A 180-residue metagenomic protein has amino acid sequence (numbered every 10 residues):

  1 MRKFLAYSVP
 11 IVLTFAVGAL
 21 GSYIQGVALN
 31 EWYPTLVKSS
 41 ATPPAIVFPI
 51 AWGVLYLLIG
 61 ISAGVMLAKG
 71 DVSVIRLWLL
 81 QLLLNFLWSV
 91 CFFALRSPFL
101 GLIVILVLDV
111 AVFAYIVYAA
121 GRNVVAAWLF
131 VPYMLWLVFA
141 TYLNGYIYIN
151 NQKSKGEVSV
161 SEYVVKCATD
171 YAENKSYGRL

Functional and structural regions predicted by a protein language model:
R2-I24: N-terminal signal-anchor transmembrane alpha helix
F15-A19, Y56-S62, N85-S89, A111-Y115 (+1 more regions): Helical transmembrane-bundle signal
V27-S40: Membrane-interface helix termini and inter-helical loops of multi-pass transporters
P43-L57, R96-L108: Membrane-interface loop-to-helix entry segments
G70-W78: Membrane-interfacial loop-to-transmembrane alpha-helix junctions, especially the N-terminal start
W78-W88, L102-I116, F130-L137: Hydrophobic alpha-helical segments of small multi-pass membrane proteins
V90-L100, G121: Membrane-interface helix caps and helix-loop-helix hairpins in membrane proteins
R122-L180: Terminal transmembrane helical module of multi-pass membrane proteins
